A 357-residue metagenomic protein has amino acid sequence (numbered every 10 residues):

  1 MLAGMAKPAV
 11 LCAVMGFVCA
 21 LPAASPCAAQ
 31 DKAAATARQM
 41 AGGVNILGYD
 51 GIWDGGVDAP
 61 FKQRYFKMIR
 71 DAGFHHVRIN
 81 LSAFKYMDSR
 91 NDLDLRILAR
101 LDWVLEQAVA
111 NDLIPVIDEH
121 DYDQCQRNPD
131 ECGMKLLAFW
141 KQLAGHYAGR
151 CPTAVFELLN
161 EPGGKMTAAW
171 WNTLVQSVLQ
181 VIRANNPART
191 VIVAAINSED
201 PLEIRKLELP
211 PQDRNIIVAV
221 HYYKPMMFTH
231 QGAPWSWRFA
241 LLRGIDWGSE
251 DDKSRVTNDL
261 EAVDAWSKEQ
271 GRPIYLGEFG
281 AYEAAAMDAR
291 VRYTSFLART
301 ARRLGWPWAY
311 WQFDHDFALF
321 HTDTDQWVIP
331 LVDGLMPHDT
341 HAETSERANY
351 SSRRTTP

Functional and structural regions predicted by a protein language model:
M1-K7: N-terminal secretory signal peptides that target proteins for export/translocation
A9-P22: Bacterial N-terminal signal peptides
C27-R78, N91-D92, W266: N-terminal carbohydrate-binding accessory modules
I46-Q63, A83-D94, M227-R255: Acidic/histidine-rich helix-loop elements that form or flank divalent-metal/phosphate-binding sites at the catalytic
D50-W53, Y86-L98, D123-G133, L159-A169 (+2 more regions): The substrate-binding groove and active-site-proximal loops of carbohydrate-active enzymes, especially glycoside
D58, F66-H75, L93-D121, Q126-V155 (+2 more regions): An active-site-proximal structural segment forming one wall of the substrate-binding cleft that immediately precedes
L137-D252, T257-A281, R303-A309: Active-site region of glycoside hydrolase catalytic domains
A286-P357: Aromatic-rich peripheral "rim/lid" segments of glycoside hydrolase catalytic domains that contact and position glycan
